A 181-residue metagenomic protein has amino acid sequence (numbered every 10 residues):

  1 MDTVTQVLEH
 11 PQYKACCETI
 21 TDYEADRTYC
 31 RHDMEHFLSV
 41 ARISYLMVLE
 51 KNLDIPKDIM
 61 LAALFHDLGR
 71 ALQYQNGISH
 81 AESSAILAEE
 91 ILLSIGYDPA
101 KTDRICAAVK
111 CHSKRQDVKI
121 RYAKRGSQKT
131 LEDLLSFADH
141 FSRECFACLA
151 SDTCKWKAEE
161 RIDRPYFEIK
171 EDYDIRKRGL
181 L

Functional and structural regions predicted by a protein language model:
M1-E9, E24-D54, F65, Q75-S79 (+3 more regions): Divalent metal-dependent phosphate-bond-processing catalytic cores, especially two-metal-ion Mg2+/Mn2+ enzymes that act
Y13: Cys/His-rich Zn2+-coordinating "finger/knuckle" modules used by eukaryotic regulatory proteins
C16-E24: Short, basic/glycine-rich phosphate-binding loops at helix/coil junctions that contact nucleotide phosphates
K57-L68: Short alpha-helix carrying the canonical HExxH Zn2+-binding catalytic motif
R70-L72: Short small-residue beta-strand/loop micro-motif enriched in glycine and branched aliphatics
